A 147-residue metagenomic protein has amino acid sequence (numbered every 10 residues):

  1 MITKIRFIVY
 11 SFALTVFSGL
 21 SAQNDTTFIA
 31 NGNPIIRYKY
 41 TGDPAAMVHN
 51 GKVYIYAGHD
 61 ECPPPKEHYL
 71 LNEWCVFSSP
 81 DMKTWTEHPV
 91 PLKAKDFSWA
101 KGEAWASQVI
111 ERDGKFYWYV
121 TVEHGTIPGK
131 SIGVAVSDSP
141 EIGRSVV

Functional and structural regions predicted by a protein language model:
M1-T26: Bacterial Sec-dependent N-terminal signal peptides
A22-V147: Carbohydrate-active catalytic/glycan-binding domains of CAZyme proteins, especially the secreted or lumenal ectodomains
